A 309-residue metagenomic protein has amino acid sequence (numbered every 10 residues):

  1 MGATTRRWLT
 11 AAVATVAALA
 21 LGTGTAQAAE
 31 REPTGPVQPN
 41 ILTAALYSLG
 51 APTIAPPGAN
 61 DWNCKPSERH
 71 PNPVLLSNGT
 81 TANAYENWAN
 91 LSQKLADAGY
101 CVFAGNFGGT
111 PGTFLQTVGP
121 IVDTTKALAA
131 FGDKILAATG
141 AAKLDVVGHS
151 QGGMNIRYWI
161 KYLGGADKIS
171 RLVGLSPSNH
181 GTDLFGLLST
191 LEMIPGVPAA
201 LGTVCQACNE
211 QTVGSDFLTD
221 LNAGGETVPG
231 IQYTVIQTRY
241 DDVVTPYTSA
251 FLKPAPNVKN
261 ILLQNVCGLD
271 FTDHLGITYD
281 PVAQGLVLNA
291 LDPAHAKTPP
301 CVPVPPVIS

Functional and structural regions predicted by a protein language model:
G2-Q93, V302-S309: Flexible, membrane-associating and regulatory peripheral segments of lipid-active enzymes
P66-H70, A96-D97, A138-T139, V147 (+3 more regions): Extracellular/periplasmic catalytic domains that process cell-envelope and extracellular macromolecules
N72, L76, E86, N90 (+8 more regions): Extracytoplasmic/secreted proteins, especially bacterial periplasmic and envelope-associated proteins
V74, V102-A104, L172, Y233-V235 (+1 more regions): Conserved beta-strand scaffold positions in the cores of enzyme catalytic domains, especially in NTP/NDP-utilizing
S77-N78, V102, V122-N222: Serine-dependent carboxylesterase/thioesterase catalytic core of lipase-like alpha/beta-hydrolase/SGNH enzymes
G79-N83, F114-I121, Q206-C208, F271-I277: Second-shell loop/turn segments in exported
Q93-G112: Conserved alpha/beta-hydrolase
V228-S309: C-terminal catalytic-base region of ester-bond hydrolases, centering on the histidine of the charge-relay
